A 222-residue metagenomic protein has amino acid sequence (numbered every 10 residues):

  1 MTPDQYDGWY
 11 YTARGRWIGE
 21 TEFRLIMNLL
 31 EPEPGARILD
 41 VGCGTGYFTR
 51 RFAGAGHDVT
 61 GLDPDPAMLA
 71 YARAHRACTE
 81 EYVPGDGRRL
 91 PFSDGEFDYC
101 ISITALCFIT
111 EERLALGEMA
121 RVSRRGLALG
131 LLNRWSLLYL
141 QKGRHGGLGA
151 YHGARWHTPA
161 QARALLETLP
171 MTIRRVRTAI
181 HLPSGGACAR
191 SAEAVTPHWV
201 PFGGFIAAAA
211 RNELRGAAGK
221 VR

Functional and structural regions predicted by a protein language model:
M1-E33, Y47, G186-A187, T196 (+1 more regions): Conserved class I S-adenosyl-L-methionine
G35-G44: Conserved class I S-adenosyl-L-methionine
T45-R89: Class I SAM-dependent methyltransferase SAM/SAH-binding core
I101: A conserved beta-strand element that flanks and buttresses the S-adenosyl-L-methionine
R113-L127: A short glycine-rich, Lys/Arg-flanked "PGG" loop and its adjoining helix->strand segment in the class I
G126-A154: Conserved class I S-adenosyl-L-methionine
G153-R177: Short alpha-helix
R174-R222: A C-terminal cap/extension of S-adenosyl-L-methionine-dependent methyltransferases that defines the acceptor-substrate
